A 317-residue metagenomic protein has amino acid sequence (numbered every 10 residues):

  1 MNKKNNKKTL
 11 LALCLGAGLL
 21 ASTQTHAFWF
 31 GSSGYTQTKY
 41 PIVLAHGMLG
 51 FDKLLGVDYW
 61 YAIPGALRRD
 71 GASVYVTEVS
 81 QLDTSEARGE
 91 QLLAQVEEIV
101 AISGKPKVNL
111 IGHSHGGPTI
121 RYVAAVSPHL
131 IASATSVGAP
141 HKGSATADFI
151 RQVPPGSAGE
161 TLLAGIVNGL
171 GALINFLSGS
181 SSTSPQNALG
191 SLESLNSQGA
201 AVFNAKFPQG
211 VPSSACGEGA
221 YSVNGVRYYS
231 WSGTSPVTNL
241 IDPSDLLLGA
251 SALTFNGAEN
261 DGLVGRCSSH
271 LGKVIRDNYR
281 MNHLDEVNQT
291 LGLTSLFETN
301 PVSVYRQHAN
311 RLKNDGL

Functional and structural regions predicted by a protein language model:
N2-L11: Bacterial N-terminal signal peptides that target proteins for export
L11-L19: Hydrophobic helical h-region of N-terminal Sec-dependent signal peptides in bacterial secretory/periplasmic proteins
S22-Q24: N-terminal signal peptide c-region/cleavage motif recognized by signal peptidases
S33-V108, G156-G159: Active-site catalytic motif of lipid deacylating hydrolases and related acyltransferases
H46, V74, E90-A201, D261: Serine-dependent carboxylesterase/thioesterase catalytic core of lipase-like alpha/beta-hydrolase/SGNH enzymes
G47-F51, S80-T84, S114-P118, A139-S144 (+1 more regions): Solvent-exposed loop/turn segments at secondary-structure junctions within structured extracellular/periplasmic domains
S213-L317: C-terminal catalytic-base region of ester-bond hydrolases, centering on the histidine of the charge-relay
